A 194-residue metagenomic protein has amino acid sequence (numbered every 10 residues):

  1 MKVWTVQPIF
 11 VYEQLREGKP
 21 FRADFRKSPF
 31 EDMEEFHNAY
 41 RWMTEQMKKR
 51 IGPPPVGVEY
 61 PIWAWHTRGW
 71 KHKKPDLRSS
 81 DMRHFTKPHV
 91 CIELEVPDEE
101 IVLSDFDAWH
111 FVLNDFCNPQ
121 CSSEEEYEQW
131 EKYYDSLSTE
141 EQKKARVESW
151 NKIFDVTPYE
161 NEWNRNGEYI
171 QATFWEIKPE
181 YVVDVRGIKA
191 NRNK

Functional and structural regions predicted by a protein language model:
K2, Q7-D32, V58-Y60, G69-K194: Conserved NAD+-utilizing ADP-ribose enzyme module
P20-I51: Membrane-interacting alpha-helical segments
Y40-H72: Short, well-structured hydrophobic secondary-structure segments
